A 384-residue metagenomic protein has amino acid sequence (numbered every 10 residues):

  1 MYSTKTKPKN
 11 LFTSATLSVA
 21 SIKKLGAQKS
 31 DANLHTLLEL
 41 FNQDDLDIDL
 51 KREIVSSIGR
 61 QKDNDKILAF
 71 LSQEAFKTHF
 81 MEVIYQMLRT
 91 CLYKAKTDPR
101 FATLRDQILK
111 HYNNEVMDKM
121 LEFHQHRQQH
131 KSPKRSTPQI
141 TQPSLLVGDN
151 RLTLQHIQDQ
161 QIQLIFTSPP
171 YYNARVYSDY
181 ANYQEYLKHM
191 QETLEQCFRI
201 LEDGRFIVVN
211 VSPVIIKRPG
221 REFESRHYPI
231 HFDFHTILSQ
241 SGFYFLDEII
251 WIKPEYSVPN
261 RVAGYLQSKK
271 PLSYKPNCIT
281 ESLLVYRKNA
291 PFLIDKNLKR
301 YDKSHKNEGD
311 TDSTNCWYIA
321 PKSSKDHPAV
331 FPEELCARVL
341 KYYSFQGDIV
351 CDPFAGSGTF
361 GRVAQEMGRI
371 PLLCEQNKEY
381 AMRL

Functional and structural regions predicted by a protein language model:
Y2-A20, A32-E122, P133-M382: Core catalytic lobe of class I
I22-K24: Short, charge-rich, low-complexity alpha-helical interaction segments
H126-K131: Assembly/oligomerization interface modules of large self-assembling protein complexes
